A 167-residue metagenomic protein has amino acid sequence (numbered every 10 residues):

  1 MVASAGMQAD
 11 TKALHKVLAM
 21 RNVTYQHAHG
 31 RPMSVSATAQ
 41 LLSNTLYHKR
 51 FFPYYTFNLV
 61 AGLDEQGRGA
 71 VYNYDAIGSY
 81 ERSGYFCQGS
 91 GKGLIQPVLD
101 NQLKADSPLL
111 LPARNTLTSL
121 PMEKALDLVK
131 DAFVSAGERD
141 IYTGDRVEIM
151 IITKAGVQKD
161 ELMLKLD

Functional and structural regions predicted by a protein language model:
M1-Y54, E81, F86-D127, V134-G137 (+2 more regions): Conserved short S/T/G-enriched processing/targeting/catalytic segments and their helical context
H48, P53-F86: A mid-sequence, solvent-exposed acidic-amphipathic segment
T56-G62, R146-I151, K159: Short beta-strand scaffold segments in enzyme catalytic cores
G69-N73, I149, V157: Hydrophobic beta-strand positions in blades of beta-propellers and related beta-sheet-rich domains
